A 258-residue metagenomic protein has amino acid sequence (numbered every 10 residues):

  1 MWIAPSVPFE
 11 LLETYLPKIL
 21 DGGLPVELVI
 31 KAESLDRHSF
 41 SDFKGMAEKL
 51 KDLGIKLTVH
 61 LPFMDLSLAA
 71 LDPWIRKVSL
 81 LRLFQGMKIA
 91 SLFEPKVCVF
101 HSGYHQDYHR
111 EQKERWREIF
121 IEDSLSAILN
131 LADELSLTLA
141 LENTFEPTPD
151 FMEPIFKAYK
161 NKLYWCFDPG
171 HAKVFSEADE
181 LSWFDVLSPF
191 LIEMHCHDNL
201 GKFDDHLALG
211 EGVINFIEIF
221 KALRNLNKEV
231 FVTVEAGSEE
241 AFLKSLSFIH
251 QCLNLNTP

Functional and structural regions predicted by a protein language model:
M1-Q85, S91, L255-P258: N-terminal pre-domain/capping segments
M1-V7, V26-L28, L57-H60, C98-F100 (+4 more regions): Hydrophobic faces of well-ordered beta-strands that scaffold small-molecule active sites in alpha/beta enzyme cores
M1-W2, E13-P17, A69, P149-C166 (+1 more regions): Histidine-acidic metal/acid-base catalytic patches
S6-E10, V29-E33, P62-M64, G103-H105 (+4 more regions): Active-site beta-loop-alpha junctions enriched in small/polar residues
G23, A90, P95, L191 (+1 more regions): A structural motif
F40-G45, I75-L83, E114-L125, S176-D185 (+1 more regions): Charged helix-capping and loop-helix junction motifs
M46-M64, F120-A132, F216-A222: Alpha-helix-loop-beta-strand connector modules within alpha/beta enzyme cores
D52, A69-Y164: Active-site acidic/histidine proton-transfer and metal-coordination neighborhood in alpha/beta enzyme cores
